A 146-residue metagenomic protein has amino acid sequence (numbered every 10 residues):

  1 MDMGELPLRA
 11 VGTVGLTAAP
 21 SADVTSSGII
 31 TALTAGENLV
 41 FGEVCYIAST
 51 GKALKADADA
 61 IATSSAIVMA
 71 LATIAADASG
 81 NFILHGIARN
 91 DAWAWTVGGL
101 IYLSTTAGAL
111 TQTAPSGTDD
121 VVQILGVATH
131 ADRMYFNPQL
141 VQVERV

Functional and structural regions predicted by a protein language model:
M1-T13: Register-specific beta-strand positions within repetitive beta-rich fiber domains
A10-V146: Glycine-anchored, exposed beta-strand/edge motif detector
